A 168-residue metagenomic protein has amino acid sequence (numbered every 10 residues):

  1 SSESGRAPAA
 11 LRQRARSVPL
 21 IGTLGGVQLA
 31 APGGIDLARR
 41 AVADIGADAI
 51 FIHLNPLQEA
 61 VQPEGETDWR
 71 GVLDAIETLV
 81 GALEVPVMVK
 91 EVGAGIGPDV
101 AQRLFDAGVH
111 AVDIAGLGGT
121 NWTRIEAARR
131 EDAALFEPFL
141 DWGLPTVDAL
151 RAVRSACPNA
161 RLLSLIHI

Functional and structural regions predicted by a protein language model:
S1-L20: N-terminal capping/small domains of soluble enzymes
R16-G22, D48, V85: Generic beta-strand structural signal
G25-V27: Core AdoMet radical
L29-A160: Alpha/beta enzyme core
L162-S164: A short, hydrophobic beta-strand element within the central beta-sheet of small alpha/beta folds
I166-I168: Conserved small/polar residues in nucleotide/adenosyl-binding loops
